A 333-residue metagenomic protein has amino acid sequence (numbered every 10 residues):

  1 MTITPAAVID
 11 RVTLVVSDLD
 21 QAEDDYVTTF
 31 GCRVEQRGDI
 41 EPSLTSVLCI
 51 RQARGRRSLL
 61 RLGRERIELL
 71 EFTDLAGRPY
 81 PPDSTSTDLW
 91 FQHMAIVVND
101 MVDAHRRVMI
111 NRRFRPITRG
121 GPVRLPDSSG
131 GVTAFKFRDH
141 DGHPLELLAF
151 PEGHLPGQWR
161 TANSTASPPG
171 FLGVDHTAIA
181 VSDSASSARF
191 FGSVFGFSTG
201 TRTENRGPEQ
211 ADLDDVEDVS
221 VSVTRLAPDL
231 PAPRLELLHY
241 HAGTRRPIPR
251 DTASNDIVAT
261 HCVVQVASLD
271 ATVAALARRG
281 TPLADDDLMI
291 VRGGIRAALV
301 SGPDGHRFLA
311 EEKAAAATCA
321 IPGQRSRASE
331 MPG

Functional and structural regions predicted by a protein language model:
T2-P5, R11-L14, R37, I96 (+6 more regions): Vicinal oxygen chelate
I3, C49, D83-S86, P168 (+2 more regions): Short consensus segments that form the blades of beta-propeller domains, in both extracellular/periplasmic
V8-S17, R56-E68, D74, Y80-M109 (+6 more regions): Vicinal oxygen chelate
V15-E65, G130, A180-R234, A271 (+4 more regions): Core segments of cupin and vicinal oxygen chelate
Q21, A149, H239: Short, glycine/acidic-enriched loop or turn micro-motifs at the edges of active sites
V34, P79-P82, T161-A166, T199 (+2 more regions): Short amphipathic alpha-helical segments, especially helix-boundary/capping motifs
R37-P42, F72-L75, G120-G121, T203-N205 (+1 more regions): Generic short beta-strand segments
P42-S46, A76-P81, H154-T161, G207-D212 (+2 more regions): A short, acidic/glycine-rich surface segment
